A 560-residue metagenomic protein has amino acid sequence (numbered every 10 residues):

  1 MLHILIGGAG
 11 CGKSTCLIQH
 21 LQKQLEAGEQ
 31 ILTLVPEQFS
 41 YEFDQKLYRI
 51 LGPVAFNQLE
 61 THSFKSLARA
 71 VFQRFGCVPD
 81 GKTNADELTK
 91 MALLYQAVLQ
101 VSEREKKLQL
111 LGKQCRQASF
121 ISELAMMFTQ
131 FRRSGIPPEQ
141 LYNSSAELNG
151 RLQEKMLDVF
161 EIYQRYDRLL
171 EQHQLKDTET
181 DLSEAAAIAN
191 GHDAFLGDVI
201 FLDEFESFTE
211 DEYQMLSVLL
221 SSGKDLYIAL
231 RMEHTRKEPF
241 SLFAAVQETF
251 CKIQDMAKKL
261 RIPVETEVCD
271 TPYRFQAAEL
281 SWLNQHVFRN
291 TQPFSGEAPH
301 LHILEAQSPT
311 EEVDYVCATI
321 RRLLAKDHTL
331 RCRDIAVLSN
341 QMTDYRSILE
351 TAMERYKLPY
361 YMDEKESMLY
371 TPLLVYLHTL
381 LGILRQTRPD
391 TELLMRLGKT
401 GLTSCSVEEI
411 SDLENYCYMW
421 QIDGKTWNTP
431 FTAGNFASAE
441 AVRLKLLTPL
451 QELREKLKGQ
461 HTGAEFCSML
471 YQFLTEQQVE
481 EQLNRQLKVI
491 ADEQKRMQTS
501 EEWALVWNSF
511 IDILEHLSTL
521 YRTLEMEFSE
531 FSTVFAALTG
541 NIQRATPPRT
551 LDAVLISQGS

Functional and structural regions predicted by a protein language model:
M1-K46, F195-G197, F201, E206-Q386: Conserved motor-region signature of P-loop NTPase helicases/translocases
L2-I4, Q100-E204, D211, F240 (+3 more regions): Accessory N-terminal region flanking or inserted into the helicase ATPase core in nucleic-acid motor proteins
I6-G8, R168-S217, L304-A325, E452-D492 (+1 more regions): PLD-like (HKD) phosphodiesterase/transphosphatidyltransferase domain
K13, D86-L93, Q174-L182, A245-V246 (+3 more regions): Phosphate/oxyanion-binding active-site loops and adjacent basic polyanion-contact surfaces
G28-I136, Q140, G150: Conserved P-loop NTPase-based nucleic-acid remodeling module centered on helicase motor cores
E60-L67, V199-F208, E212, Y227 (+2 more regions): Conserved helicase core region in the C-terminal RecA-like lobe
V98-Q117, E123, Q130-R133, A194-G197 (+3 more regions): Accessory helical subdomains and C-terminal extensions of nucleic-acid helicases that mediate DNA/RNA engagement
Q153-V159, R165-L169, E297-H300, A325 (+1 more regions): Accessory C-terminal helicase-associated subdomains
